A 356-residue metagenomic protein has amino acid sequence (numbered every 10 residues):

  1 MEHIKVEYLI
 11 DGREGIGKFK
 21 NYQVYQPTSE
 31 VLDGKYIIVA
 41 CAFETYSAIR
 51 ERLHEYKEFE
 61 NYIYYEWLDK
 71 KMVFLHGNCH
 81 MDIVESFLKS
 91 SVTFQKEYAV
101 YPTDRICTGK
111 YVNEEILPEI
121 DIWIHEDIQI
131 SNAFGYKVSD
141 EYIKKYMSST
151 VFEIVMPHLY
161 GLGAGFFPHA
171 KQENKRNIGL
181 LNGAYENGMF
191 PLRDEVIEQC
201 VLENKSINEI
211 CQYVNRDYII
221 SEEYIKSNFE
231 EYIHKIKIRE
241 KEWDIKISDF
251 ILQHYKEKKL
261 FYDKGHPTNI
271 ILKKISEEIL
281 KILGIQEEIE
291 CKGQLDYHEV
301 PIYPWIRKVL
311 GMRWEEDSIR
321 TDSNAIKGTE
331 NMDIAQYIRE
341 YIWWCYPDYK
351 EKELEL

Functional and structural regions predicted by a protein language model:
M1-W67: A solvent-exposed beta-alpha-beta segment
G15-G17, R52, E60-L356: Extracellular glycan-modifying ectodomains
